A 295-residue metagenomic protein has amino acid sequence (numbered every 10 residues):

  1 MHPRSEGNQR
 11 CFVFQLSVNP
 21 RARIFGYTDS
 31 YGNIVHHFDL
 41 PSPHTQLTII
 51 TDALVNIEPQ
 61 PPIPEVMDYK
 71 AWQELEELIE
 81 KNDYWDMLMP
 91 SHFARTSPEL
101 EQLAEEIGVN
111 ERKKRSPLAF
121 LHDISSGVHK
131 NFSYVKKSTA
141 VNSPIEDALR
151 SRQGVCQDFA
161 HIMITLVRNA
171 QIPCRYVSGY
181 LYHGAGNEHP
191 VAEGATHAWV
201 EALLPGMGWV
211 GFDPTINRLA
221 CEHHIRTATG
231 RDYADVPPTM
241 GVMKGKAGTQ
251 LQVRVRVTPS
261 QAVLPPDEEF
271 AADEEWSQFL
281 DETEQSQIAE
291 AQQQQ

Functional and structural regions predicted by a protein language model:
M1-E74: Intrinsically disordered, low-complexity N-terminal segments that are enriched in acidic
E6-Q9, F14-L16, I216-V236, G241-Q250 (+1 more regions): Glycine-rich, small/acidic residue-mixed loop/short-helix segments
N8, E58-P62, W209, C221 (+2 more regions): Intrinsically disordered, low-complexity acidic/polar segments
T45, D52-A94, P265-A271, S277-F279: Secretory-pathway-linked proteins and extracytosolic
V55, L204, V257-P259: Short beta-strand segments enriched in hydrophobic/aromatic residues within well-folded beta-rich domains
A71-G154, I162, R231-Y233, G248 (+1 more regions): Secondary-structure boundary elements
S126, D158-A247: Hydrophobic/aromatic-rich core segments of domains that either
